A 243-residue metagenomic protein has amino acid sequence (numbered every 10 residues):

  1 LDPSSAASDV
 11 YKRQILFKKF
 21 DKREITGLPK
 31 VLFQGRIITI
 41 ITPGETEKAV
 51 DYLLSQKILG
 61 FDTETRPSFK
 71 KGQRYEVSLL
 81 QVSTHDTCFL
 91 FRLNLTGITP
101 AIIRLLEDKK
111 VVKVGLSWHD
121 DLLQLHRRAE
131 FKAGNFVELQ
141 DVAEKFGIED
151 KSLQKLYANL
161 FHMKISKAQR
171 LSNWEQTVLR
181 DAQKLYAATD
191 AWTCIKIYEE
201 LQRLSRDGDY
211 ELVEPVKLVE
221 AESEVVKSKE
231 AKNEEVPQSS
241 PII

Functional and structural regions predicted by a protein language model:
L1, L185-A188: Short, conserved micro-motifs enriched in small and acidic residues
L1-Y11: Single conserved hydrophobic/aromatic residue that forms the stacking wall/gate of nucleotide- or nucleobase-binding
S4, T63-T65, T84: Ser/Thr-centric signal marking residues that sit in or immediately flank functional binding/regulatory motifs
A6-A7, A188-A191: Long alpha-helical scaffolds
K12-R66: Long, highly charged low-complexity segments
I37-I41, E45-E47, L54-I58, P67-K167 (+2 more regions): Conserved DEDDh/DEDDy metal-dependent 3′-5′ exonuclease domain
E64-F69, K217: Short secondary-structure junction/hinge motifs that connect adjacent elements
K196-I243: Acidic two-metal-ion nuclease catalytic site recognized across multiple nuclease folds, prominently DnaQ/RNase D-T
